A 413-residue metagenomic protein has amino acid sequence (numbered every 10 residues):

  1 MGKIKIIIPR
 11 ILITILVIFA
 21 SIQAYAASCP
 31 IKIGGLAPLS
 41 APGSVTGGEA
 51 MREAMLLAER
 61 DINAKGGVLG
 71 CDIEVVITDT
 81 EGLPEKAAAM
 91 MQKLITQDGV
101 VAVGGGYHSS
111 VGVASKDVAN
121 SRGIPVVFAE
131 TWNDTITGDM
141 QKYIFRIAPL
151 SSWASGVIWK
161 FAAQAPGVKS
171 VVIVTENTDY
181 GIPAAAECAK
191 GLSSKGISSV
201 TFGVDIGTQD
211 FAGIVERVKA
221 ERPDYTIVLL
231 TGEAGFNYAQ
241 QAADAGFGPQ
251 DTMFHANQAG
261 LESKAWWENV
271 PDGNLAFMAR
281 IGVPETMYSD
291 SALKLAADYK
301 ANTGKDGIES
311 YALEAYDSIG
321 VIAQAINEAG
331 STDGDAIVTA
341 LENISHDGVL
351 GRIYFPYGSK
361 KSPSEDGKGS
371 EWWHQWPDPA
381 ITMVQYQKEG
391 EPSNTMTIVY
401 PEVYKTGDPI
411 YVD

Functional and structural regions predicted by a protein language model:
M1-K32, V412-D413: Short, low-complexity disordered leader/linker segments with a strong preference for bacterial N-terminal type II
S28-I31, R52-V75, G196: Signal peptide-proximal N-terminal region of secreted/periplasmic/extracellular or secretory-lumen proteins
I31-L56, T78-E85, Y107-H108, V174-I182 (+2 more regions): Extracytoplasmic "Venus flytrap"
G35, L94-Y107, V127-A129, S170-T175 (+4 more regions): Periplasmic-binding protein-like
V45-M51, K65-G138, I147, G203-A212 (+1 more regions): Beta-alpha junction/loop-to-helix N-cap segments that form part of ligand/metal-binding clefts
A89, N133-T135, K142-A245, E285-K294: Extracellular/periplasmic Venus flytrap/periplasmic-binding protein
A242-Y316, N327-E328, V399-V412: Extracellular/periplasmic periplasmic-binding protein-like sensory domains
A301-E309, A323-T395: Segments of small-molecule ligand-sensing domains
